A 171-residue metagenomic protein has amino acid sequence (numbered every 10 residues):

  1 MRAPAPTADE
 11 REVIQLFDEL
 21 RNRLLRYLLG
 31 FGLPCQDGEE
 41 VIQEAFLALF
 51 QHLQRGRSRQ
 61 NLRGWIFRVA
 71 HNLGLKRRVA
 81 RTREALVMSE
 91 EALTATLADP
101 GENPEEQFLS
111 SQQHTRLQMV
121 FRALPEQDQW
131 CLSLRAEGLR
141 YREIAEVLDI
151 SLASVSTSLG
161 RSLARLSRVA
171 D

Functional and structural regions predicted by a protein language model:
M1-T7, E12-V13, V147, L163-D171: C-terminal edge and immediately downstream basic/flexible tail or linker adjoining helix-turn-helix-like DNA-binding
R2-R26, E39, F50: A short, charge-rich alpha-helical start-of-domain segment used by transcription regulators
A8, E19, A98-L132, E137-R142 (+1 more regions): Amphipathic alpha-helical segment used for protein-protein interaction
R21, L25, F46, P125 (+2 more regions): C-terminal flanking helix
L28, I42, A145: The alpha-helix within a helix-turn-helix
E40-L47, Q51, Q60-N72: Structural recognition of an alpha-helix C-terminal capping motif at a helix-to-coil junction
R68-S89, E102, S110: Arg/Lys-rich amphipathic alpha helix in sigma70-family domain 2
H71, L75, R142, L148-D171: DNA-recognition helix of helix-turn-helix
